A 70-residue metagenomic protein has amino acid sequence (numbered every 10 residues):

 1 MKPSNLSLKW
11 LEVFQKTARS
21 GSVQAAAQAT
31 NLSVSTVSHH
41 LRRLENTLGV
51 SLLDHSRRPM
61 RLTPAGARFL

Functional and structural regions predicted by a protein language model:
M1-S7: Short, charge-enriched, intrinsically disordered boundary segments that mark the beginning of a structured element
S7-W10, G66: The N-cap/first-turn positions of alpha helices within or immediately adjacent to helix-turn-helix DNA-binding domains
K16-N31: Short helix-boundary/capping micro-motifs
Q28-A29, N46, A67: Alpha-helical residues within the helix-turn-helix
S33, H40-R43: Residues within the DNA-recognition helix of helix-turn-helix
E45-L62: A short LG(V/I)-centered, amphipathic sequence patch enriched for acidic residue(s) preceding the LG motif
P64-L70: Short, intrinsically disordered, charge-balanced linker/junction segments flanking boundaries in proteins
